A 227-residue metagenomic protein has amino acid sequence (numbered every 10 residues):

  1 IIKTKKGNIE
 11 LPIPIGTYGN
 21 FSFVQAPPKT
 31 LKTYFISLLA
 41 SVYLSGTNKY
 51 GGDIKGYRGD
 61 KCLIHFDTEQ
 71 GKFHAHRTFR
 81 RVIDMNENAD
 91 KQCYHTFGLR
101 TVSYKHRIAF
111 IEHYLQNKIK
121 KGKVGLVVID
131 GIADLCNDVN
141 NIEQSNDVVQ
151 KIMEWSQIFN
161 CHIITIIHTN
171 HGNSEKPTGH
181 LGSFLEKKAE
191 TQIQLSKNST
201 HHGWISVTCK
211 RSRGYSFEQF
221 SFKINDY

Functional and structural regions predicted by a protein language model:
I1-V82: The Walker A/P-loop phosphate-binding site
T4-G7, Y104-A109, E175, S206: Short, solvent-exposed polar/charged micro-motifs at secondary-structure junctions
I9, T33, S37, I108 (+2 more regions): Short, well-ordered alpha-helical scaffold segments within catalytic/effector domains
G16, I54-G59, N86-A89, N117-K121 (+2 more regions): Conserved catalytic network of the ASCE P-loop NTPase/AAA+ motor domain
F23-Q25, K29-Y34, G56, I64-F66 (+1 more regions): Phosphate-binding/switch region of NTP-binding enzymes
V42, G46, V82, L135-D138 (+3 more regions): Conserved, well-folded catalytic cores of nucleic-acid-processing and energy-transducing macromolecular machines
N48, Y57-E143, D147: Conserved inter-motif catalytic segment of the P-loop NTP-binding fold
